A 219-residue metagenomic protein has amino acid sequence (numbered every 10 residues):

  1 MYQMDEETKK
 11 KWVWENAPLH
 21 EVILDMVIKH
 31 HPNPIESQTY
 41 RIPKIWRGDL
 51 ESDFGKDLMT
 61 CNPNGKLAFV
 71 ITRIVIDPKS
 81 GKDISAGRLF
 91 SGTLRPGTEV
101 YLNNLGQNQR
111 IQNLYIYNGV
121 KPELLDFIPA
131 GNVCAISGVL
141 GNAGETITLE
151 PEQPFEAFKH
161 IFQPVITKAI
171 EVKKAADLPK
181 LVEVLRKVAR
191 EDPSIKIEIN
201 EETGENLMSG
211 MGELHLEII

Functional and structural regions predicted by a protein language model:
M1-I219: Structural and coupling elements of P-loop NTPases
